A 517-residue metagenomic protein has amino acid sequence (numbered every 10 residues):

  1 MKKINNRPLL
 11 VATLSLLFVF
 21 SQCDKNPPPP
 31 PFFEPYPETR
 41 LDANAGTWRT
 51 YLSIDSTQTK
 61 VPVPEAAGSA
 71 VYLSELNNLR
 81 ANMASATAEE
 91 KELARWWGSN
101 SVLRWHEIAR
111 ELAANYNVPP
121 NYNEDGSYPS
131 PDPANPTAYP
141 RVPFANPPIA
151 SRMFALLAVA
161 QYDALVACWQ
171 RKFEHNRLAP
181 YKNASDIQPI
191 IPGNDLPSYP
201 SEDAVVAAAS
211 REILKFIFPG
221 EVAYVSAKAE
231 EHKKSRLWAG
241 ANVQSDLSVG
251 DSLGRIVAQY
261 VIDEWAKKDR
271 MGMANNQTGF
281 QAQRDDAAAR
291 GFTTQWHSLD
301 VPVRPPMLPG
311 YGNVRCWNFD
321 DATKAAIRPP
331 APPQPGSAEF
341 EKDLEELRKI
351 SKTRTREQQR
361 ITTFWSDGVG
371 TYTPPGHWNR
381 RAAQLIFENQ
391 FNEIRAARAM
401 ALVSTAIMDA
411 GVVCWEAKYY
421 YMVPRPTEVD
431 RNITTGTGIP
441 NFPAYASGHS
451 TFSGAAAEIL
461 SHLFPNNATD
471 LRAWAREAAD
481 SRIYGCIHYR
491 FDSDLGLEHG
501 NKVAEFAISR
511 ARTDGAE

Functional and structural regions predicted by a protein language model:
K2-L10: Bacterial N-terminal signal peptides that target proteins for export
T13-L16: Hydrophobic alpha-helical targeting segments used for export or membrane insertion
V19-Q22: C-terminal motif of bacterial Sec signal peptides marking the signal peptidase cleavage site
D24-E517: Acidic/polar surface patches and capping/hinge elements
